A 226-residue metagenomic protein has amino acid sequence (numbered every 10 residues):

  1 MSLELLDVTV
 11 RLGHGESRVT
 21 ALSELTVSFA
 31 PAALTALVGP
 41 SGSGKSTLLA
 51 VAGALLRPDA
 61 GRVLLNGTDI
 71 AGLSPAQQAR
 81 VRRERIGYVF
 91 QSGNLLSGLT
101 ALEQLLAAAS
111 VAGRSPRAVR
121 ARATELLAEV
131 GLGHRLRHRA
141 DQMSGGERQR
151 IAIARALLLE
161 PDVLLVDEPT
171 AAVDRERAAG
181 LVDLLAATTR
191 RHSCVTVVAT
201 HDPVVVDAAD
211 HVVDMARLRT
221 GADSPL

Functional and structural regions predicted by a protein language model:
G53: Helix-to-loop junction immediately C-terminal to a conserved catalytic motif
G61-D69: Conserved ABC transporter NBD signature motif
I70-G87, P116: ABC ATPase NBD coupling module
L99-A107: Short coil-to-helix segment of the ABC ATPase nucleotide-binding domain corresponding to the Q-loop/switch region
R139-M143, E147: Conserved ABC ATPase signature
E160: Conserved catalytic motifs of ABC-family nucleotide-binding domains
L164-D167: Catalytic Walker B motif of ABC-type/P-loop ATPase nucleotide-binding domains
